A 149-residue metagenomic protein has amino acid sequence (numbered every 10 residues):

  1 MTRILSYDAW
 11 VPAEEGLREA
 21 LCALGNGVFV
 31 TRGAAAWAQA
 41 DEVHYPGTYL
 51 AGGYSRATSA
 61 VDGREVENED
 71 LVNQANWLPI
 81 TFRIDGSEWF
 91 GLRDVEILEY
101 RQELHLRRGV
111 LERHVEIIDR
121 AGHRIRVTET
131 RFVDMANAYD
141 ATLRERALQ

Functional and structural regions predicted by a protein language model:
M1-Q149: Beta-sandwich/jelly-roll carbohydrate-recognition scaffolds of carbohydrate-active enzymes
